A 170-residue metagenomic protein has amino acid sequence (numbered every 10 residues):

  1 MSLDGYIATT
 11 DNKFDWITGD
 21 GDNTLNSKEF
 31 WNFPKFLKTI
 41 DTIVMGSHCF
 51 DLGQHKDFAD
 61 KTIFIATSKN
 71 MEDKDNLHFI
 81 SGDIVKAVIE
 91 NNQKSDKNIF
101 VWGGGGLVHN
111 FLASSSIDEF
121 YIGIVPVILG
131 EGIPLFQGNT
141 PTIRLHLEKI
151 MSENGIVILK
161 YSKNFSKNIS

Functional and structural regions predicted by a protein language model:
M1-S170: Enzymes that bind and transform nitrogen-containing heteroaromatic metabolites
